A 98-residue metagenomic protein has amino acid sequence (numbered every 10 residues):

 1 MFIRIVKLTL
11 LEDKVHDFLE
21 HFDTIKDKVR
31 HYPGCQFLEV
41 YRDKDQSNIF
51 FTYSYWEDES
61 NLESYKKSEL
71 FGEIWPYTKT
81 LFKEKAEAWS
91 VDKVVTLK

Functional and structural regions predicted by a protein language model:
F2-T9, E39-K66: Short, well-ordered beta-strand segments in beta-rich or mixed alpha/beta enzyme and ligand-binding folds
R4, G34-Q36, E84: A generic structural signal for short beta-strands and their flanking turns/coil linkers
L8-L10, F22, L81: Short linear/disordered segments characteristic of secreted peptide precursors and small low-complexity proteins
L10-E12, D58, D92-V95: Non-catalytic surface loops within mature trypsin-like serine protease
K14-F37, L70-W75: Short amphipathic alpha-helical segments
R30-P33, E57, K83: Short conserved AdoMet
E39-Q46, P76-K98: Glycine-rich beta-strand-turn "strand-cap" elements at beta-sheet edges
